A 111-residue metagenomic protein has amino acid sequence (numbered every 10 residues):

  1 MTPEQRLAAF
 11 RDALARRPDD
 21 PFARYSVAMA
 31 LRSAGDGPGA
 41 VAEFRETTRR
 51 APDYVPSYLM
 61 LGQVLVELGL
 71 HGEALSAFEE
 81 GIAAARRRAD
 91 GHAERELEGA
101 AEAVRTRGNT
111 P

Functional and structural regions predicted by a protein language model:
D12-A13, E46-T47, G81: Canonical positions in the second alpha-helix
R16, R50, A84-R88: Structural marker of alpha-solenoid helical repeat scaffolds
